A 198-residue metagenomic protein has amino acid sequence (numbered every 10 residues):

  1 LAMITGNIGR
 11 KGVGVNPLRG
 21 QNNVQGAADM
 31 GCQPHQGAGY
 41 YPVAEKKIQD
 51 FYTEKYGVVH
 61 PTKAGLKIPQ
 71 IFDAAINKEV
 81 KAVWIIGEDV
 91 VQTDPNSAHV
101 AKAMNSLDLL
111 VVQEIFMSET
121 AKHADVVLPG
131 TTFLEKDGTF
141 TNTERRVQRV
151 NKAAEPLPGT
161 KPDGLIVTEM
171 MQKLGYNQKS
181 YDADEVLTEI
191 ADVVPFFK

Functional and structural regions predicted by a protein language model:
L1: Conserved hydrophobic/aromatic pocket- or pore-lining residues that grip, position, or stack substrates in active sites
I4-K11, L18-F197: Non-catalytic alpha/beta scaffold blocks inside enzyme catalytic domains
